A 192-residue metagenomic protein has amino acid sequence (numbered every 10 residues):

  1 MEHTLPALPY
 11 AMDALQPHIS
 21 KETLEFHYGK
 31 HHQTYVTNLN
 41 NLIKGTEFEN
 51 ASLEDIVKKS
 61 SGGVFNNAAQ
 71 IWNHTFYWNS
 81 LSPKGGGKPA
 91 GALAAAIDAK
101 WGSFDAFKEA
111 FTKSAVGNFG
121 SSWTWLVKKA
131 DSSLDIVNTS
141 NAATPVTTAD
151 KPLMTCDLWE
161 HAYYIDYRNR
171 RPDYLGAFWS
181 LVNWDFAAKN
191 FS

Functional and structural regions predicted by a protein language model:
M1-S192: Feature for soluble, non-membrane regions of globular proteins
